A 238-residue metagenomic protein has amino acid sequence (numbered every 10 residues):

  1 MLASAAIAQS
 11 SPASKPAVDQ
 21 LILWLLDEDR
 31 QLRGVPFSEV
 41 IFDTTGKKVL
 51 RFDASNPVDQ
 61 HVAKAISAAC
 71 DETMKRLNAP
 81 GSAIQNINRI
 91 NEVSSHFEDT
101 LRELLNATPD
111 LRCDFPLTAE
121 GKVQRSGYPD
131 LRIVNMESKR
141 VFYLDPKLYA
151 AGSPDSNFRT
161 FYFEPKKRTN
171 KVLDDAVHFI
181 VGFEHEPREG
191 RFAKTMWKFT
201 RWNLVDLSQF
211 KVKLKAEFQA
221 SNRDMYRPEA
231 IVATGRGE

Functional and structural regions predicted by a protein language model:
M1-A8: Sec-dependent N-terminal signal peptides of Gram-negative exported proteins
S10-T100: Interdomain/boundary linker segments immediately adjacent to catalytic/signaling cores
R102-V134: A short acidic/basic microdomain associated with nuclease active sites
S126-Y128, K139, D175: Short connector loops at helix/strand junctions that flank enzyme active sites, especially segments positioning acidic
L131-I133, F142-A150: Conserved catalytic cores of phosphodiester-cleaving nucleases, focusing on short active-site segments
K139-Y143, K194: Short, mixed charged/polar active-site loops that provide acid/base catalysis or chelate metal/phosphate cofactors
Y149-F183: Short, charged, amphipathic alpha-helix that recurs within catalytic cores of restriction-modification and other
K171-G237: Domain-level recognition of nuclease-like catalytic cores that cleave nucleotide substrates
